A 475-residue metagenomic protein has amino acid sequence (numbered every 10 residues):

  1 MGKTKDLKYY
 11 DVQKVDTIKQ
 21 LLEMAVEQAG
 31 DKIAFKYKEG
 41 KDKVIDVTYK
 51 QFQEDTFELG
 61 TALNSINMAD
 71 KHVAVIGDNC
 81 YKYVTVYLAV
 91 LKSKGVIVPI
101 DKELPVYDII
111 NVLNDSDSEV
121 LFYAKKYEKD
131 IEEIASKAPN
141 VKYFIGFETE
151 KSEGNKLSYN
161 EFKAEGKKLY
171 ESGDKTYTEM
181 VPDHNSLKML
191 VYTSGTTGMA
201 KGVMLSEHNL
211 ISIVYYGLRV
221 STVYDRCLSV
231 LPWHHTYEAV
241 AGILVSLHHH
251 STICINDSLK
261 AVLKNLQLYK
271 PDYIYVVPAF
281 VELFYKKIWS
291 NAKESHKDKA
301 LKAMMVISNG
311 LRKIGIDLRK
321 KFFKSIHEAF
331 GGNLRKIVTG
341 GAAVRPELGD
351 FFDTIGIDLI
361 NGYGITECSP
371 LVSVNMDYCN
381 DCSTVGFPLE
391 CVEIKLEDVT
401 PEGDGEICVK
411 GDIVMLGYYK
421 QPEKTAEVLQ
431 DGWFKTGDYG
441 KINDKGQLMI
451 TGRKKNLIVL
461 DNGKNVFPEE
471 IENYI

Functional and structural regions predicted by a protein language model:
K8-D16, E153-L187: Flexible, low-complexity linker/hinge segments
G30-I33, G146, K167-Y192, M199 (+1 more regions): Conserved pre-ATP/AMP-binding loop-to-beta segment of ANL
K43-D46, G60-L104: Conserved AMP-binding/adenylate-forming
D46-K50, K188-V214: Conserved AMP-binding A3 loop
K92-E165: Structural core segment of the AMP-binding/adenylate-forming
I211-S229, W233-K324, N333, D358: Conserved AMP-binding/adenylation subdomain of ANL enzymes
C254-N256, E328, N333-T339, V344-G405 (+2 more regions): Conserved ATP-binding loop and adjacent catalytic segment of the adenylate-forming AMP-binding
K395-E397, P401-L460, N465: Conserved ATP-binding/catalytic segment of the ANL
